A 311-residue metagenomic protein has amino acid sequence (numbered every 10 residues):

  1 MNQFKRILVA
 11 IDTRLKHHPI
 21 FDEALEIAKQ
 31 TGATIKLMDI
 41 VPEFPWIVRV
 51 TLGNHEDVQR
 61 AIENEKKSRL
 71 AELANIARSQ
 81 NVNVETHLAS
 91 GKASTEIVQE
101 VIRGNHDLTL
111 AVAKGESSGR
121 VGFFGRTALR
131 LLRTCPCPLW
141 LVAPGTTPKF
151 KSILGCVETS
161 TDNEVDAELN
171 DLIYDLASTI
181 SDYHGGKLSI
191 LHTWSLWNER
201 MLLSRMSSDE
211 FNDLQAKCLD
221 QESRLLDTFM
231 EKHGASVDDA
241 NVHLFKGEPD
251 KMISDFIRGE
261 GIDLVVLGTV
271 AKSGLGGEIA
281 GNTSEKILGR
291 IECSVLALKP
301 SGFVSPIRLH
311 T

Functional and structural regions predicted by a protein language model:
M1-N54, S152-D209, K232, R290-I291: Small/aliphatic-rich secondary-structure junction motif
M1-Q3, E23-E26, N64, N75-T109 (+4 more regions): Structural beta-alpha unit
K36-M38, E85-A89, W140, S189-L191 (+4 more regions): General small-molecule cofactor/ligand-binding pocket signal
V48, G122, V165-D166, R200-S204 (+3 more regions): Short, well-ordered secondary-structure micro-motifs
H55-S68, E210-R224: A short acidic, glycine-rich active-site loop that binds or catalyzes chemistry on phosphate/adenosine moieties
L110-A113, L139-P144, V295-K299: Short beta-strand elements of ligand-binding domains
A111-R130, L264-R290: Glycine-rich, Arg-bearing micro-motifs that act as flexible, cationic patches
